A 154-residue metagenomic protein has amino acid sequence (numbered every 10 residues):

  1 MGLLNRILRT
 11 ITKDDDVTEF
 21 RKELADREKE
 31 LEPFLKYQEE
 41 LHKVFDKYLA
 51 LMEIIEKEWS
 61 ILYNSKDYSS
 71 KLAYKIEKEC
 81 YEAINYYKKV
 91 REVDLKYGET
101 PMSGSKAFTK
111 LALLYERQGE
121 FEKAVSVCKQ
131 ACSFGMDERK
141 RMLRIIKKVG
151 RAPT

Functional and structural regions predicted by a protein language model:
M1-K43: Long, contiguous interaction/recruitment modules in multidomain scaffold/adaptor proteins
E39-I84, K88, T100-L113: Amphipathic alpha-helical repeat scaffolds of TPR domains
S65-S69, Y86, V90, F121 (+2 more regions): Alpha-solenoid repeat scaffolds
S70, Y74-E77, E122-V125, K129 (+1 more regions): Conserved positions within tetratricopeptide repeat
C80-D94, A131-M136: Alpha-helical junction/boundary sensor with strong preference for TPR arrays
K89-S103, D137-I146: Acidic, Ser/Thr-rich low-complexity linear motifs
A131, K140-M142, P153-T154: Active-site or metal-binding loop neighborhoods of secreted/extracellular toxin and effector enzymes
